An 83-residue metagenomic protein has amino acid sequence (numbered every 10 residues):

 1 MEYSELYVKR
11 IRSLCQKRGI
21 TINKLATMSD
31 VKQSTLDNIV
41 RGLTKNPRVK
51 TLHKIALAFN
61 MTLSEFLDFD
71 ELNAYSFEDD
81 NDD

Functional and structural regions predicted by a protein language model:
M1-T21: A short, Lys/Arg-rich alpha-helix, primarily the initiator
C15, A26, A56: The alpha-helix within a helix-turn-helix
C15, V40, D70: DNA major-groove recognition helix of helix-turn-helix
K24, T35, E65: Residues in the helix-turn-helix
V31-N46: Recognition helix of helix-turn-helix/homeodomain-like DNA-binding domains that insert into the DNA major groove
K45, L67-D83: Short, charged recognition helix plus adjacent turn of helix-turn-helix-like nucleic-acid-binding domains
K50-E65: DNA major-groove recognition helix of helix-turn-helix/homeodomain DNA-binding modules
